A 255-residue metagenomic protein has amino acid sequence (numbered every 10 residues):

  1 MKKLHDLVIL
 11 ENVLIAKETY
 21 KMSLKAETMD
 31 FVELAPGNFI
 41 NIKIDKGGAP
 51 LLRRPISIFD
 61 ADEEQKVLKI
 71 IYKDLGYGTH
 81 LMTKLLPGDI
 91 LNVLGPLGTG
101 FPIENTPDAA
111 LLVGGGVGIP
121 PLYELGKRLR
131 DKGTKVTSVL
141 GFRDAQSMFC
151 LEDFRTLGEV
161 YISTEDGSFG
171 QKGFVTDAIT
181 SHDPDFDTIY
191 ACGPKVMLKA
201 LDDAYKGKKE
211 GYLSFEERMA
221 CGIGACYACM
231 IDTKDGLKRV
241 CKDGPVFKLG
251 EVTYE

Functional and structural regions predicted by a protein language model:
K2-P87: Ferredoxin-reductase
E11, D60, I162-T164, L213-F215 (+1 more regions): Structural signal for conserved beta-strand scaffold positions within catalytic alpha/beta enzyme cores
D45-G47, P96, K234: Short, surface-exposed secondary-structure boundary micro-motifs
G47-I56, G98-N105, C241: Short, Lys/Arg- and Gly-enriched loop/turn segments at beta-strand edges
Y77-E216: FNR/FR-type flavoprotein reductase catalytic core
P121, E216-P245: Local cysteine-cluster metal-coordination motifs and their immediate loop/turn environment, predominantly Fe-S cluster
D243-E255: Short microdomains enriched in Cys/His and/or Lys/Arg
